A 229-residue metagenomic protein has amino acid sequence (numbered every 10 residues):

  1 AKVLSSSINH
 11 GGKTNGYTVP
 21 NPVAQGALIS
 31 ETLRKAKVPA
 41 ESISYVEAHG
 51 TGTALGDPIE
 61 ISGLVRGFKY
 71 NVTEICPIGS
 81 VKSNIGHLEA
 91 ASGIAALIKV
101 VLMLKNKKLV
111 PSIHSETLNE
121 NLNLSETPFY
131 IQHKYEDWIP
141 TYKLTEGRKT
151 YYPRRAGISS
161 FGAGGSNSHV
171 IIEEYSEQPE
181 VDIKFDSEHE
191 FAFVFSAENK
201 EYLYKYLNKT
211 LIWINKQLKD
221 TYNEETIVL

Functional and structural regions predicted by a protein language model:
A1-D186, F191, Y202, L207 (+3 more regions): Condensing-enzyme catalytic core of the thiolase-fold
S196: Short hydrophobic/aromatic beta-strand micro-patches that form the beta-sheet surface supporting nucleotide- or nucleic
K219-L229: Charge-dense polyanion-binding interfaces
